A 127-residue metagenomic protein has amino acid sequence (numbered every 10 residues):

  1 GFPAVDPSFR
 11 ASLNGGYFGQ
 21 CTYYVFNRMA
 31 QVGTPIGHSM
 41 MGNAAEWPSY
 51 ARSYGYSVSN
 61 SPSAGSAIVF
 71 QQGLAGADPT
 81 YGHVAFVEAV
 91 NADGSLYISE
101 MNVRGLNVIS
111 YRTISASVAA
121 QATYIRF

Functional and structural regions predicted by a protein language model:
G1-A92, L96-E100: Secreted/periplasmic proteins that engage bacterial cell-wall peptidoglycan
E88-F127: Aromatic- and glycine-rich peptidoglycan recognition patches
